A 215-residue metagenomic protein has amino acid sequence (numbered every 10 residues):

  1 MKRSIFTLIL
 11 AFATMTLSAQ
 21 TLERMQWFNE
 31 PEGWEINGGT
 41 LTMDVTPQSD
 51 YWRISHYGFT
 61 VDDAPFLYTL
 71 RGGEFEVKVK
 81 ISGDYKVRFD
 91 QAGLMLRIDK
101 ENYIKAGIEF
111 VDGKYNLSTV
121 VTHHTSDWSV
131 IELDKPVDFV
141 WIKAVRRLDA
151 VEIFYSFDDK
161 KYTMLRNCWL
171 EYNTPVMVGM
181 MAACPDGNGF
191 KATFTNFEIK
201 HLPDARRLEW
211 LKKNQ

Functional and structural regions predicted by a protein language model:
M1-T21: Bacterial Sec-dependent N-terminal signal peptides
Q20-Q215: Extracellular glycan-recognition regions
